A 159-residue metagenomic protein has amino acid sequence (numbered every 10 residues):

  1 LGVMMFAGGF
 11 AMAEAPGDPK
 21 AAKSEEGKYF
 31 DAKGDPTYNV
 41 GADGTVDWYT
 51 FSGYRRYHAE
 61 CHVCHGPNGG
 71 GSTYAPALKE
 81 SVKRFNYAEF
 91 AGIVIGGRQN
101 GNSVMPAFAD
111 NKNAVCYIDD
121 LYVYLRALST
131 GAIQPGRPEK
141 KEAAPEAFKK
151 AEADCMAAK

Functional and structural regions predicted by a protein language model:
A15-D43, P106-K159: Flexible coil segments in periplasmic/lumen-exposed cytochrome c-class electron-transfer proteins
Y29-F30, V46-P67, E89-G92, G96 (+1 more regions): Sequence/structural segment immediately N-terminal to covalent heme-attachment motifs in c-type and related
W48, S52, R56, T73 (+3 more regions): Extracytoplasmic/secreted proteins, especially bacterial periplasmic and envelope-associated proteins
T50, G66-G96, V104-A107: Gly/Gly-Pro-rich "capping" loops immediately C-terminal to redox-active cysteine motifs in periplasmic/lumenal
H58, H62, G66-G69, K83 (+2 more regions): Sec-exported extracytoplasmic/periplasmic mature domains
